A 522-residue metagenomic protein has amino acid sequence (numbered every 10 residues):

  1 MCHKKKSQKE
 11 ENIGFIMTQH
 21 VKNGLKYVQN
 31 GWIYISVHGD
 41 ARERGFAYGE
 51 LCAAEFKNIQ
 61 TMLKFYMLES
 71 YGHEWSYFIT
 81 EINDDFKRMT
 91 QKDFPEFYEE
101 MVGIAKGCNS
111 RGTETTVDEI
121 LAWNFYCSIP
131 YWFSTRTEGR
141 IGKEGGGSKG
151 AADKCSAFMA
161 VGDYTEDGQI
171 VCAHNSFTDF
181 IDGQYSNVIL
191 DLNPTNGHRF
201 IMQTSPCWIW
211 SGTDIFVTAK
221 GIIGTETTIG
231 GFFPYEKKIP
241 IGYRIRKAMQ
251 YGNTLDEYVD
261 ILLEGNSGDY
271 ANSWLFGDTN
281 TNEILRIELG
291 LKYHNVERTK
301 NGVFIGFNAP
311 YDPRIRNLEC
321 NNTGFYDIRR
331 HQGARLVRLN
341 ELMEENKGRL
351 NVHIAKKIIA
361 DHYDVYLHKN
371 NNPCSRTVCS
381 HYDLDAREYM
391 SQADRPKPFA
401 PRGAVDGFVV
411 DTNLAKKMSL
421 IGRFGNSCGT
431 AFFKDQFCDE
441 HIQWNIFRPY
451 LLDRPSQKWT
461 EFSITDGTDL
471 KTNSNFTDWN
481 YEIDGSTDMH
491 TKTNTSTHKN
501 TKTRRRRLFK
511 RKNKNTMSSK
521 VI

Functional and structural regions predicted by a protein language model:
C2-K5, K9-D256, L263-D269, W274-K300 (+4 more regions): N-terminal mature-domain region immediately after signal-peptide cleavage in secreted/organellar precursors
S148, T487-T501: Intrinsically disordered, low-complexity terminal segments enriched in Ser/Thr
N500-K514: Polycationic, low-complexity disordered segments in secreted or periplasmic proteins
T516-S518: Arg/Lys-rich, low-complexity, intrinsically disordered basic segments
